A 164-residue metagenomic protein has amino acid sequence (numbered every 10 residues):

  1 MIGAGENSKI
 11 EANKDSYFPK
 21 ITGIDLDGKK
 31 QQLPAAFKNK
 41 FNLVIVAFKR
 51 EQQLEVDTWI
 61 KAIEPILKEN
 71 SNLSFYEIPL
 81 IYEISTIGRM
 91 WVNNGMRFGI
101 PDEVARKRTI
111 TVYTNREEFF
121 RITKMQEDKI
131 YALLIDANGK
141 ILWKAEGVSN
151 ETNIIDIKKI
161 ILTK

Functional and structural regions predicted by a protein language model:
I2-P34, L54, T58: N-terminal "domain-start" segment that seeds a small globular fold
S16-F18, K38-N39, N70, E127: Extracytoplasmic
L33-V56, F75: Short active-site neighborhood of thiol/selenol oxidoreductases, capturing the structured segment around
N39-F41, S71-S74, I130, A137: Loop/turn elements at helix/coil->beta-strand transitions in domains of secreted/extracellular proteins
R50-Q52, I81-S85, E117-E118, I141 (+1 more regions): Solvent-exposed loop/turn segments at secondary-structure junctions within structured extracellular/periplasmic domains
Q52-P101: Structural microenvironment flanking redox-active thiols in thiol-disulfide oxidoreductases
Y76-I78, M90-Q126: Short, internal strand/loop/helix patches that form the active-site neighborhood or redox-interaction surface
F120, D128-K164: Thiol-/selenol-based redox modules, centered on thioredoxin-like and closely related oxidoreductase domains
